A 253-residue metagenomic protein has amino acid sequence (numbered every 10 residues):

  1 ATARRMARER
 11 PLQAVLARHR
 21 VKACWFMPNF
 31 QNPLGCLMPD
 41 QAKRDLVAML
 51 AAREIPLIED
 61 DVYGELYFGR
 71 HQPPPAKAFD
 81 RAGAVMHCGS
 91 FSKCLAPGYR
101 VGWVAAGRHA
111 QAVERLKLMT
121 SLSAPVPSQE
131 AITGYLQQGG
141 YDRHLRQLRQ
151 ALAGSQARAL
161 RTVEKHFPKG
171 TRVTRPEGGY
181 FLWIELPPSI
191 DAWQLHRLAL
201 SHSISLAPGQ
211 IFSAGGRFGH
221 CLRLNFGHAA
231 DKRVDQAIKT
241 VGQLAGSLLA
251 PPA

Functional and structural regions predicted by a protein language model:
A1-A253: PLP-dependent class I/II
